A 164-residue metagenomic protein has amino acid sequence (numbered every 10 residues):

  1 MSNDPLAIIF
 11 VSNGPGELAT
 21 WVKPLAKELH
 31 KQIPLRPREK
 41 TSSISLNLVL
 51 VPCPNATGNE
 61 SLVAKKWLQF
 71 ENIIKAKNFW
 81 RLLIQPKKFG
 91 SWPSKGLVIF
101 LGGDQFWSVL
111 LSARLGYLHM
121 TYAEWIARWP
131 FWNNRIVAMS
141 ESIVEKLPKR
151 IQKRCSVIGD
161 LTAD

Functional and structural regions predicted by a protein language model:
N3-I8: Extreme N-terminal starter segment of soluble prokaryotic enzymes
F10-V11, P15, A19-D164: Active-site and donor-binding regions of nucleotide-sugar-utilizing enzymes
